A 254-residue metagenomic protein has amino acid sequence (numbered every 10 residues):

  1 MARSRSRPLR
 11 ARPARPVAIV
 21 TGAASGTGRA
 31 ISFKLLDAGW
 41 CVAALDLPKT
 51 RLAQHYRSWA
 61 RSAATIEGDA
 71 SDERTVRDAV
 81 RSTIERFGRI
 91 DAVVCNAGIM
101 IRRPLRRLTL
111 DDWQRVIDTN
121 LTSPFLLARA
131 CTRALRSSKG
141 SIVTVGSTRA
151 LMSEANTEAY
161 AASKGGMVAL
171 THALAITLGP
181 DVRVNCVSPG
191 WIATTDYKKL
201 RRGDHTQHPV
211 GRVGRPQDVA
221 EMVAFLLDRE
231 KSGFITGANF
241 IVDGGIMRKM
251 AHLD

Functional and structural regions predicted by a protein language model:
R3-L9, M152, K231, T236-D254: Short C-terminal tail/terminal secondary-structure segment of NAD(P)H-dependent dehydrogenase/reductase domains
V94, G179-R183, I235-T236: Short, small/polar-rich loop/turn modules that mediate ligand/substrate recognition or access, typified
P104-L105, D112-I117, D204: Substrate-binding pocket helix/loop in short-chain dehydrogenase/reductase
F125, A134, R215-V242, M247: C-terminal substrate-recognition "lid" of short-chain dehydrogenase/reductases
A128, S163, T171: Active-site helix of classical SDR
R133, A175-P180: Alpha-helical segment proximal to the catalytic Tyr-Lys
S147: Residue(s) in the substrate-gating loop at a strand-loop-helix junction that position the organic substrate next
